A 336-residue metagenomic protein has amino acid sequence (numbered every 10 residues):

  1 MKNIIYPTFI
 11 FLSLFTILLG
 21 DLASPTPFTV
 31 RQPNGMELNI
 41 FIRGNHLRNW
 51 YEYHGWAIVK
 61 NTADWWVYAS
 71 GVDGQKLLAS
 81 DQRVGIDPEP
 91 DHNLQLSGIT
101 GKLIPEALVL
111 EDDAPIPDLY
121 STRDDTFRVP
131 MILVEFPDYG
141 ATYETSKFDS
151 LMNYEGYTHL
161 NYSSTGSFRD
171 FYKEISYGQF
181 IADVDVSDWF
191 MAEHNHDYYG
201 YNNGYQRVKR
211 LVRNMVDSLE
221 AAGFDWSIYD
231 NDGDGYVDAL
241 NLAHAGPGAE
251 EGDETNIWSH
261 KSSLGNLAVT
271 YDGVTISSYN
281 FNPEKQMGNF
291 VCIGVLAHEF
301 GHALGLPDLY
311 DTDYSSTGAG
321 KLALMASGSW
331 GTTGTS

Functional and structural regions predicted by a protein language model:
M1-L22: Bacterial Sec-dependent N-terminal signal peptides
P7, E111, N280-E284: General secondary-structure edge motif
T8, E37, N45-N49, D313 (+1 more regions): A broad, structure-centric signal for solvent-exposed, well-ordered loop/edge residues that line or flank functional
L19-S278: Zymogen propeptides/activation segments of proteases
A239-N241, A245-S336: Extracellular hydrolytic enzyme modules, especially secreted metalloproteases of the metzincin/thermolysin-like class
